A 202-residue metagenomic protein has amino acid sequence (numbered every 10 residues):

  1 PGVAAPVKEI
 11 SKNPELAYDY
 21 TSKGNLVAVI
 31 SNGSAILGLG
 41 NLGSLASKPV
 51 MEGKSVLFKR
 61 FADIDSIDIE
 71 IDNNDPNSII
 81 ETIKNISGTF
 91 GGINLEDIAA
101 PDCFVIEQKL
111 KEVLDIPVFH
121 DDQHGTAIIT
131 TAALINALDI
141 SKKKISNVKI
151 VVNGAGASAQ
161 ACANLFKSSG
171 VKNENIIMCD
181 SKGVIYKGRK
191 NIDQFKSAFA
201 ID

Functional and structural regions predicted by a protein language model:
P1-V118: N-terminal ligand-binding/catalytic initiation module
L37, L42-A62, H120, I128-D202: Glycine-rich phosphate/diphosphate-binding loop of Rossmann-like nucleotide-binding domains
Q123: Acidic, His- and aromatic-enriched active-site or binding-groove loops in soluble protein domains that engage sugars
